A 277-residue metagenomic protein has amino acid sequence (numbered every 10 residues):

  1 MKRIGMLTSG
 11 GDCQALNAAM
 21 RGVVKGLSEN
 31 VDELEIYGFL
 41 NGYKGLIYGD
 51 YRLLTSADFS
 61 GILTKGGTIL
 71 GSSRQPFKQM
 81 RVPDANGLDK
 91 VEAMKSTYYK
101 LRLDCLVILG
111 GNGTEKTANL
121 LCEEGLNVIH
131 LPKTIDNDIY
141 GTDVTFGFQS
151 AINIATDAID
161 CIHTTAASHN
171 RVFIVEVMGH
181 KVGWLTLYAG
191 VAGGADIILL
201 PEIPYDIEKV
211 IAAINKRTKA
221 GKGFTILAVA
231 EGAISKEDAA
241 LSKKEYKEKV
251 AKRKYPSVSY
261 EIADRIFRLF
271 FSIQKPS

Functional and structural regions predicted by a protein language model:
M1-D50: N-terminal phosphate-binding or glycine-rich loops at protein starts, especially the Walker A/P-loop of NTPases
R3-G11, I69-G71, D104-L109, F173-E176 (+1 more regions): Short glycine-rich or small-residue beta-strand-to-loop segments that form or flank ligand, phosphate, metal/Fe-S
C13-V23, L46-I47, V91-E92, C105-N119 (+5 more regions): Short glycine/serine/threonine-rich phosphate/pyrophosphate-binding segments that cradle anionic phosphate groups
R21-E29, L53-D58, L120-H130, F146-S150 (+1 more regions): A glycine- and small-aliphatic-rich helix-loop capping segment at beta-alpha/alpha-beta transitions that lines
Y37, C122-T145, I152, L199-D206: Short, acidic/small-residue loops that bind anionic groups at enzyme active sites
Y48-L106, G113, F146-D157: Glycine-rich oxoanion-binding loops at beta->alpha junctions
T97, I108-G110, K116-L120, F148-H169 (+1 more regions): Accessory alpha-helical/coil subdomains and C-terminal extensions that flank or cap enzyme catalytic cores
